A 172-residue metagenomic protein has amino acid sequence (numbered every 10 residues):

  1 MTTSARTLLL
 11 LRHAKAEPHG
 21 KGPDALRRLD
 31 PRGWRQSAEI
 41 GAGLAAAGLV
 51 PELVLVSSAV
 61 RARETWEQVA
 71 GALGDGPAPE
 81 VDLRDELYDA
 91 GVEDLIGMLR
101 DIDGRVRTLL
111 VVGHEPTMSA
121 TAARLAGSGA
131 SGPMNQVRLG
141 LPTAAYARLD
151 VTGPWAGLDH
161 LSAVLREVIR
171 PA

Functional and structural regions predicted by a protein language model:
T2-Y88, A130-S131: Active-site-proximal alpha-helix that buttresses catalytic centers in soluble enzyme cores
L8, T108-L110, Y146: Residue-level preference for the first positions of well-ordered beta-strands
A47-L49, I102-V106: Glycine-rich phosphate-binding loop signature in dinucleotide/nucleotide-binding domains
E52-L73, D150-A172: Conserved histidine-centered catalytic loops in small-molecule metabolism enzymes
A59-R63, E115-P116, T143: Alpha-helix N-cap/helix-start capping motif
E86-G104: Short phosphate-binding loop-to-helix
V106-A126, M134: A glycine-rich beta-strand to alpha-helix segment that forms a phosphate/ribose-binding loop at ligand/cofactor sites
A126-R166: Domain-level recognition of soluble alpha/beta enzyme cores, biased toward histidine phosphatases/phosphomutases
